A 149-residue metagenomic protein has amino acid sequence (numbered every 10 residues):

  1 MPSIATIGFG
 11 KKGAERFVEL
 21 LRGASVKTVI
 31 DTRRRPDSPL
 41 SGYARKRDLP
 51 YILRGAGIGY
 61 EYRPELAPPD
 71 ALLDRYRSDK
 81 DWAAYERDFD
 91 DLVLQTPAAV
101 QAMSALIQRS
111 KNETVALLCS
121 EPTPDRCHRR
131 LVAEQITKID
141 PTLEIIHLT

Functional and structural regions predicted by a protein language model:
M1-T149: Residues lining hydrophobic/aromatic ligand-binding pockets adjacent to catalytic sites
